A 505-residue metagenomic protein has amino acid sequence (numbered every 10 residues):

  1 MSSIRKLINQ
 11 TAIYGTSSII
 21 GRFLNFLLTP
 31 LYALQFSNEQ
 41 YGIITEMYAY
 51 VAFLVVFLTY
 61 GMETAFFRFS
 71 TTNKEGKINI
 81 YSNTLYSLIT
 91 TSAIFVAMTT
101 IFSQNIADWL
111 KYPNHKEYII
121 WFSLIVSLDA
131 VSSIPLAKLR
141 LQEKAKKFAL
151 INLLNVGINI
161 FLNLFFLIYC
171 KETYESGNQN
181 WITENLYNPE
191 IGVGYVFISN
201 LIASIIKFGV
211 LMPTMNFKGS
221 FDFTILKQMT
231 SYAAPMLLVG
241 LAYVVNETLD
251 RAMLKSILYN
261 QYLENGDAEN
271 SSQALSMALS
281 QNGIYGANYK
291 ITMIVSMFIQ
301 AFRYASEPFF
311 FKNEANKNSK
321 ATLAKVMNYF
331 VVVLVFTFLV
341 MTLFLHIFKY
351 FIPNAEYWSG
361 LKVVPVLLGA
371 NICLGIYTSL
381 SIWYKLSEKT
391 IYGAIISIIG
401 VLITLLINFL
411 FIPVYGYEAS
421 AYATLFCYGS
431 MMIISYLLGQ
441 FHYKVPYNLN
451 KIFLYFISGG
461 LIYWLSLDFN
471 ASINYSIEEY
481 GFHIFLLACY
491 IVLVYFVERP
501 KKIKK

Functional and structural regions predicted by a protein language model:
M1-F26, E75-S82, F223-V239, A324 (+2 more regions): N-terminal membrane topogenesis motif
M1-S3, L7, Y174-Y195, S199 (+5 more regions): Interhelical loop/hinge segments that connect adjacent transmembrane helices in multipass membrane
S3-E63, I89-S103, S123-I125, N159-I160 (+2 more regions): Signature of the first transmembrane helix
T29-F53, K116-E117, P189-V193, Q228-Y232 (+3 more regions): Interfacial/gating helices of multi-pass transporter permease domains
F69, L128-N152, M215, L368-I399: Membrane-interface junctions at transmembrane-helix termini in multi-pass inner-membrane proteins
T71-S87, Q281-S397: Specific pore-lining/lateral-gate transmembrane helices of multi-pass inner-membrane transport and insertion machines
D108, W181, P189, Y243-V244 (+3 more regions): Transmembrane alpha-helical segments of multi-pass transport proteins
I120, L150-N216, V239, I398-T404 (+2 more regions): Hydrophobic alpha-helical transmembrane segments
